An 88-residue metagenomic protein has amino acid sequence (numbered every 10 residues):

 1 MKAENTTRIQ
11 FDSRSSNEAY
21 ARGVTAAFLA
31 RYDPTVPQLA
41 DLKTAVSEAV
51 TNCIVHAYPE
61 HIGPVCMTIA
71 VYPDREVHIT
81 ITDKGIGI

Functional and structural regions predicted by a protein language model:
M1-R8, C53-I88: Conserved beta-strand-loop-beta-strand hairpin that lines the nucleotide-binding pocket of ATP/GTP-utilizing enzymes
T7-Y20: STAS-typified acidic loop motif
S15, K43, I62: Solvent-exposed, flexible loop/coil residues
R22-S47: Conserved short strand/loop->alpha-helix "switch" segment adjacent to the catalytic nucleotide/phosphoryl-transfer site
V50: Active-site beta-strand->loop segment that positions catalytic residues and contacts the acyl thioester
